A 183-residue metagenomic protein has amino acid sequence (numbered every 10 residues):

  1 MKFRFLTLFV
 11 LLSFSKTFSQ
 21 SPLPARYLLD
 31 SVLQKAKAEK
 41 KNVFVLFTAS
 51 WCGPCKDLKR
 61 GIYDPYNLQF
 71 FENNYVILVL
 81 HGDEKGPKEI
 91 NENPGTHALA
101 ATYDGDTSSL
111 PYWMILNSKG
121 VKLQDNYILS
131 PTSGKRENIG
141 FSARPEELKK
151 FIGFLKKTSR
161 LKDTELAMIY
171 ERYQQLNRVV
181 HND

Functional and structural regions predicted by a protein language model:
M1-P22: Bacterial Sec-dependent N-terminal signal peptides
F18-Q34: N-terminal "domain-start" segment that seeds a small globular fold
K35, E39, L58-G61, N74 (+4 more regions): Structured segments of extracytoplasmic/periplasmic soluble domains in secreted or envelope-associated proteins
E39-C52: Short active-site neighborhood of thiol/selenol oxidoreductases, capturing the structured segment around
S50-D57, P111-M114: C-type cytochrome heme c attachment motif
C55-F70: Typically the conserved alpha-helix immediately C-terminal to a functionally engaged Cys/Sec in thioredoxin-like
Y66-L68, E72, V76-F151: Thioredoxin-like thiol-disulfide oxidoreductase module
S130-D183: Thiol-/selenol-based redox modules, centered on thioredoxin-like and closely related oxidoreductase domains
